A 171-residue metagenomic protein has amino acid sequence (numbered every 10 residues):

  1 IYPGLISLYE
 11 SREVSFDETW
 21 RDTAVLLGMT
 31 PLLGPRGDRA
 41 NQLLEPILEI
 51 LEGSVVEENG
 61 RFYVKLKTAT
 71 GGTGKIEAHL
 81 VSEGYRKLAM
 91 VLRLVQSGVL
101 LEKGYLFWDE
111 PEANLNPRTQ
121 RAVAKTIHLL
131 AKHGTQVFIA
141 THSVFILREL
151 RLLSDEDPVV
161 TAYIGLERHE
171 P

Functional and structural regions predicted by a protein language model:
I1-K103, V159, H169-P171: Phosphate-coordinating catalytic segments in nucleotide- and nucleic-acid-processing enzymes
T68-P171: Switch/communication elements of ASCE P-loop NTPase nucleotide-binding domains
